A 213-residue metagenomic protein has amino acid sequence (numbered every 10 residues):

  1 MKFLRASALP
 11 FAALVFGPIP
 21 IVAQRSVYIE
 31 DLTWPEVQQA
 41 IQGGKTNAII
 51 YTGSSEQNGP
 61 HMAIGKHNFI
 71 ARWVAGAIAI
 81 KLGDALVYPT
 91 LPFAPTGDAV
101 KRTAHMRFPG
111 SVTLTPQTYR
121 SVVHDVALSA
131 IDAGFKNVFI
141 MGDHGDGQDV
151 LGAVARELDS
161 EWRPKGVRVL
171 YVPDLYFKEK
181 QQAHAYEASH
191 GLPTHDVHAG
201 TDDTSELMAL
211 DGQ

Functional and structural regions predicted by a protein language model:
M1-L9: Bacterial N-terminal signal peptides that target proteins for export
A8-P18: Bacterial N-terminal signal peptides
V22-F139, D143-Q213: Extended, histidine- and acidic-residue-enriched regions that form the cofactor-binding/catalytic faces
